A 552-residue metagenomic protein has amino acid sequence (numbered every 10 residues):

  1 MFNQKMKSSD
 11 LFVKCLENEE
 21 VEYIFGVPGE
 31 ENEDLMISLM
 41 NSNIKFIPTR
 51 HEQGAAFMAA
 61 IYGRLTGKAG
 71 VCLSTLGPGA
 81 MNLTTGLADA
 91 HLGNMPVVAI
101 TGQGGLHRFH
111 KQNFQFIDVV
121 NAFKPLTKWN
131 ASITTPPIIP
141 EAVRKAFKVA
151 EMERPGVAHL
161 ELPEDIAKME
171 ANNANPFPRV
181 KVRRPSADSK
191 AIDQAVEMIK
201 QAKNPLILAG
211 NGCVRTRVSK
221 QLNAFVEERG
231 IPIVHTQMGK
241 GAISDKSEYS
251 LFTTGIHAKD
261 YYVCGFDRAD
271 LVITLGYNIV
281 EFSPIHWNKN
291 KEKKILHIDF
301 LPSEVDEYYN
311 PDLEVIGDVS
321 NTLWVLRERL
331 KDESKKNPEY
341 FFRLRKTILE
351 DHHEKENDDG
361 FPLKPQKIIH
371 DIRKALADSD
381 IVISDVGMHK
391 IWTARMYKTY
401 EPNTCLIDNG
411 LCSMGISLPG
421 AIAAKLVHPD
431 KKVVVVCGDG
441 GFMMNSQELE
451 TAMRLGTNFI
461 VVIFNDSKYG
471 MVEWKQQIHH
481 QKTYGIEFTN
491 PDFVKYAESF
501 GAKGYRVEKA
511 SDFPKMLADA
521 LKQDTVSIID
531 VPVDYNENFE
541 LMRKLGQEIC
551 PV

Functional and structural regions predicted by a protein language model:
M1-N3, K7, P137, K291-M388 (+2 more regions): Phosphate/pyrophosphate-binding active-site segments
F2-E333, D371, A375-I381, T451 (+3 more regions): N-terminal alpha/beta PP-like core and its mobile active-site loop of ThDP/TPP-dependent enzymes
F12, E30, L35-M40, K346-P419 (+2 more regions): Active-site diphosphate/adenylate-binding microenvironment
G26-G29, I117, G387, E487 (+1 more regions): Alpha-helix N-cap/helix-start motif at coil-to-helix transitions, marked by capping-box chemistry
G29, T216, G317-S320, P362 (+3 more regions): Conserved structured core elements
H51, K111-N113, V182-V196, T254-A258 (+5 more regions): A general structural motif
I100, R108-Q115, V305-Y308, E314-I316 (+2 more regions): Thiamine diphosphate
V226, G265-F266, P365, N445 (+1 more regions): Active-site-proximal structural scaffolding
